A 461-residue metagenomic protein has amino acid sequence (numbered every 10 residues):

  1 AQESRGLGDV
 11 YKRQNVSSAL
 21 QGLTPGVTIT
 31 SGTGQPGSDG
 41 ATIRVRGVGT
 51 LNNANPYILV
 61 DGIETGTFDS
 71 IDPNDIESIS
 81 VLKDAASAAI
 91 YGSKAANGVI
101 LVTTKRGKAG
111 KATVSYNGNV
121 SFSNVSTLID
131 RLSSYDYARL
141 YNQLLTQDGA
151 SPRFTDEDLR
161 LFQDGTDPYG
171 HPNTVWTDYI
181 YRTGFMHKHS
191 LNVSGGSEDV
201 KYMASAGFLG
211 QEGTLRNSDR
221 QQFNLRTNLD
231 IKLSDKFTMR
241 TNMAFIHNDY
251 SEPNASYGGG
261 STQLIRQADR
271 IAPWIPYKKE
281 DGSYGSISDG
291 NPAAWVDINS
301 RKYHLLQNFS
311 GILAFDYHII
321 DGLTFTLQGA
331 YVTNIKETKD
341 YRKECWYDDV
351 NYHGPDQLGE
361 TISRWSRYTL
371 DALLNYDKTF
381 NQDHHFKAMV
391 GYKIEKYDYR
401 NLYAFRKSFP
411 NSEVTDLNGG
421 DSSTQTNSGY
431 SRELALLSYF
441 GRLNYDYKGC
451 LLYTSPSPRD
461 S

Functional and structural regions predicted by a protein language model:
A1, R5-R226, I231-L233, T238-R240 (+2 more regions): Short, small/polar-rich motifs associated with maturation and membrane association, primarily at protein termini
G6-Y11, Y453-D460: Conserved small/polar residues in nucleotide/adenosyl-binding loops
P36, K108-N173, G213-R220, N224-S310 (+1 more regions): Surface-exposed loop/interface segments of Gram-negative outer-membrane beta-barrel transport/assembly proteins
S190, T369, S438-R442: Short glycine-rich loop/turn motifs
D199-Y202, K236-M239, G322-F325, H384 (+1 more regions): Repeated loop/turn-to-beta-strand initiation elements of outer-membrane beta-barrel proteins
L225, Y439-L443, L451-L452: Extended, hydrophobic alpha-helical segments in both membrane/secreted and soluble proteins
